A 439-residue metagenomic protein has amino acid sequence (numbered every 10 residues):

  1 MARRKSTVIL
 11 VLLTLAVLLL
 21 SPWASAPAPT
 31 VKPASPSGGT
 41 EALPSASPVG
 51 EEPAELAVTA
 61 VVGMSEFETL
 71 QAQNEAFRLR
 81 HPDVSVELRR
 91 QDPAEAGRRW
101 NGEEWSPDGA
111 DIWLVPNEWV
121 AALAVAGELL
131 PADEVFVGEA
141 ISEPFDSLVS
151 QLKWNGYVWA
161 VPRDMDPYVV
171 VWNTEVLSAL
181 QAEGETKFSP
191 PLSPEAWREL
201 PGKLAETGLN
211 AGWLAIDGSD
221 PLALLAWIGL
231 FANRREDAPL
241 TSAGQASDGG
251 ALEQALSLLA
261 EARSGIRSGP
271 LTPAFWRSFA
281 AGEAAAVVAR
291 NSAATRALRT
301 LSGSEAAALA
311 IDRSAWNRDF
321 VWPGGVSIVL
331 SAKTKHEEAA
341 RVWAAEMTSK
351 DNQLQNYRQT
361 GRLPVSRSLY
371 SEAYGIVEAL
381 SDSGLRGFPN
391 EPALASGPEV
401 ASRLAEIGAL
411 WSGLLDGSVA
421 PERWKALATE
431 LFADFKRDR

Functional and structural regions predicted by a protein language model:
S47, G63-S85: Short, polar/charged alpha-helical segment
E51-S65, V84-R89, I112: Short, well-ordered beta-strand elements
R80-P144, L180, S278, A285-A286: Extracytoplasmic "Venus flytrap"/periplasmic binding protein-like
V115-V169, A306-I311: Hinge/lid segment of periplasmic solute-binding proteins
W159-R163, Y168, E195-G244: Extracytoplasmic/periplasmic solute-binding protein
E199-P201, D237-P273: Glycine-centered hinge/linker elements that transmit conformational signals in sensory and ligand-binding systems
R299-L363: Extracytoplasmic/periplasmic substrate-recognition and gating elements
Y357-G413, R437-D438: Long, aromatic- and glycine/proline-rich binding clefts that accommodate carbohydrate-like moieties
